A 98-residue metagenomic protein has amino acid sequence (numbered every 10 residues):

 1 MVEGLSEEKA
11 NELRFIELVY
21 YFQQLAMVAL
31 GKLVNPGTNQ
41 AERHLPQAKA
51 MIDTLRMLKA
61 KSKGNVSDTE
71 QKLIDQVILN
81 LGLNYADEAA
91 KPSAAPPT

Functional and structural regions predicted by a protein language model:
M1-D53, M57, T69-T98: N-terminal intrinsically disordered, cationic/polar leader segments that include organellar targeting peptides
K61, N65-T69: Well-ordered alpha/beta subsegment
